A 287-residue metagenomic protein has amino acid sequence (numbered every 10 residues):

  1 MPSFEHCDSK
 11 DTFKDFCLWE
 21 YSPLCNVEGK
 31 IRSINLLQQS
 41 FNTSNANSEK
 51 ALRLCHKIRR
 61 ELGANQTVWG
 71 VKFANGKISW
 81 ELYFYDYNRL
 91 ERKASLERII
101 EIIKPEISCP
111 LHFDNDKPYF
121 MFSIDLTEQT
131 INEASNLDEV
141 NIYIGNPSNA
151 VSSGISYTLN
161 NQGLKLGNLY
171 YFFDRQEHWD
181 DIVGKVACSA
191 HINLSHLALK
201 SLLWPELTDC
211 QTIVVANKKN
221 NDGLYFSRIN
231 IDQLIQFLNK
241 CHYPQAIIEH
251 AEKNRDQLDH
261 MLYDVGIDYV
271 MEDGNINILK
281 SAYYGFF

Functional and structural regions predicted by a protein language model:
M1-F287: N-terminal export/ancillary region detector
